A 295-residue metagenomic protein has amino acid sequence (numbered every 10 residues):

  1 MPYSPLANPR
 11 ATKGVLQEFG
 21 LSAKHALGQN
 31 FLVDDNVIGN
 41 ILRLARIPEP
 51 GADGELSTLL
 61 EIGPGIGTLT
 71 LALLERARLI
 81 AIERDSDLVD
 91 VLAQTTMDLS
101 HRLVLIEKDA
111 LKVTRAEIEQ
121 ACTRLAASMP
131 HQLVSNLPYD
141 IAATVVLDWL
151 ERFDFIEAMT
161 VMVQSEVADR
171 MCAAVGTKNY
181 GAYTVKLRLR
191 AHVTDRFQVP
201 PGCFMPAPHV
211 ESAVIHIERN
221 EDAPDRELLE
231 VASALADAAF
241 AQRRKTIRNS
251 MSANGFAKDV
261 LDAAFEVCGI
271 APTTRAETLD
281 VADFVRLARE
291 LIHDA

Functional and structural regions predicted by a protein language model:
M1-D237, E266, R286-R289, H293: Catalytic cores of RNA-modifying enzymes
R219, A238-A295: C-terminal lobe and adjacent flexible extensions of AdoMet/dcAdoMet transferase-like proteins
